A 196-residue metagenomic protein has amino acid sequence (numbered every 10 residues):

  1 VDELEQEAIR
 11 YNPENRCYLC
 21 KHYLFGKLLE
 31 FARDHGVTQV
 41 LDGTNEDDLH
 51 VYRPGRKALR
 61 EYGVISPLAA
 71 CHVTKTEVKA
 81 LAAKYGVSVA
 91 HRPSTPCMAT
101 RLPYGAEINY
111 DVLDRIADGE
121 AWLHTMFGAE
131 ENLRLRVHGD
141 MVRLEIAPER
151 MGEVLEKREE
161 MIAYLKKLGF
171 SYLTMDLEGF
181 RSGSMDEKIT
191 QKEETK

Functional and structural regions predicted by a protein language model:
V1-D2: ATP-dependent adenylation/pyrophosphate-handling site
E5-V89: Active-site adenylate/phosphate-handling loop in enzymes that bind or generate adenylated species
N12, R16, Y110-D114, E149 (+1 more regions): Alpha-helix N-cap and loop-to-helix initiation/capping positions
C17, V64, M98, M185 (+1 more regions): Short clusters of hydrophobic/aromatic residues that line enzyme substrate/ligand-binding pockets
E30-G36, T76, A80-K84, D114 (+4 more regions): Replace "anionic and nucleotidyl ligands
Y52-K57, E107, Q191-K196: Short, electropositive alpha-helical surface patch
A69-T125, E130-N132: Mid-to-C-terminal catalytic subdomains of enzymes that bind/position adenosyl phosphate moieties or nucleic-acid
A121-K196: Peripheral terminal appendages
